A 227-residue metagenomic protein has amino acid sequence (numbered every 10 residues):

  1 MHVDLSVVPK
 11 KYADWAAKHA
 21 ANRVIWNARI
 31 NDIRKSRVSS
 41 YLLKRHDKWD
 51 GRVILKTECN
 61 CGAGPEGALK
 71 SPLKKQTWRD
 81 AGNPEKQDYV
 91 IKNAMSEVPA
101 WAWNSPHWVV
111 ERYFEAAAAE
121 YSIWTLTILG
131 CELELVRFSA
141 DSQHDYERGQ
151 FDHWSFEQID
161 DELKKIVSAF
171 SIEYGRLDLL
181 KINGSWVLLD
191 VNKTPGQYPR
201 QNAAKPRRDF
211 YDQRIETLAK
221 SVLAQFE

Functional and structural regions predicted by a protein language model:
M1-A68: Conserved N-proximal alpha/beta basic substrate-recognition cap immediately N-terminal to, or forming the N-lobe
V8-K10, R34-S36, C61-P65, A118-E120 (+4 more regions): Short catalytic/ligand-binding loop motif for oxyanion handling, primarily in non-cytosolic enzymes, centered on
K48, I128-L129, K181: Generic beta-strand structural signal
V53, W108-V109, E134, G175 (+1 more regions): Protein kinase-like catalytic core scaffold
V53-V98: Glycine-rich phosphate-binding loop of ATP-grasp-fold ATP-dependent ligases
R79-V167: Phosphate-binding site of ATP-dependent enzymes
W154, A169, K181-E227: C-terminal active-site "lid" helix and adjoining low-complexity regulatory extension at the edge of ATP-using catalytic
L177-L179: Hydrophobic residue at the +6 position relative to the catalytic HRD Asp in the kinase catalytic loop
